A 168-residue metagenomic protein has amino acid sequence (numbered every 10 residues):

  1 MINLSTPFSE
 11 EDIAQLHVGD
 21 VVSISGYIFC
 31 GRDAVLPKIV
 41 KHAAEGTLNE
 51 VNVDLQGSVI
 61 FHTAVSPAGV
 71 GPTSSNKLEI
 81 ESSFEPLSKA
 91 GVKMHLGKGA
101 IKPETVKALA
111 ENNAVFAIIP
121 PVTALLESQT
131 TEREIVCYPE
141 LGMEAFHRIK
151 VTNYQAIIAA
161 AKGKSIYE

Functional and structural regions predicted by a protein language model:
M1-F8: Short, structured beta-strand/loop micro-motifs enriched in basic residues and often containing a Trp
I2, V22, V59, A156: A broad, low-specificity signal marking well-ordered, structured residues that form hydrophobic/aromatic
C30-G31, V35-Y154: Feature captures the catalytic cores and cofactor-binding loops of soluble hydro-lyases/lyases that act on carboxylate
S83-E85, K89, I157-E168: Active-site/ligand-binding-proximal alpha/beta "capping" segment
